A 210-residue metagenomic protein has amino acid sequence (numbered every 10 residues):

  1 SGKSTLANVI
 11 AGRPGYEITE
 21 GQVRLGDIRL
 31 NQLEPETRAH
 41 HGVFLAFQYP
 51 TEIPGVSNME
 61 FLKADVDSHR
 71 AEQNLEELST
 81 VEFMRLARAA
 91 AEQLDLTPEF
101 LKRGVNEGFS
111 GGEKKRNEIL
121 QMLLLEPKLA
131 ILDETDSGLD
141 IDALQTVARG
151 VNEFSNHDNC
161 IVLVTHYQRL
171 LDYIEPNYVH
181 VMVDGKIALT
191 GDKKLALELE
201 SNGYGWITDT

Functional and structural regions predicted by a protein language model:
A11: Helix-to-loop junction immediately C-terminal to a conserved catalytic motif
Q22-R38, N106: ABC ATPase NBD Q-loop/coupling interface
H41, T51-K128: ABC-family P-loop ATPase nucleotide-binding domains
K128-E134: Walker B motif beta-strand of ABC-family P-loop ATPases
E134-T135, D142: Walker B catalytic motif
L144-H157: Helical segment within the ABC ATPase nucleotide-binding domain
D158-H166: Conserved H-loop
Y173, M182, K186-D209: Conserved beta-strand-loop-alpha-helix hinge in the C-terminal portion of ABC ATPase nucleotide-binding domains
